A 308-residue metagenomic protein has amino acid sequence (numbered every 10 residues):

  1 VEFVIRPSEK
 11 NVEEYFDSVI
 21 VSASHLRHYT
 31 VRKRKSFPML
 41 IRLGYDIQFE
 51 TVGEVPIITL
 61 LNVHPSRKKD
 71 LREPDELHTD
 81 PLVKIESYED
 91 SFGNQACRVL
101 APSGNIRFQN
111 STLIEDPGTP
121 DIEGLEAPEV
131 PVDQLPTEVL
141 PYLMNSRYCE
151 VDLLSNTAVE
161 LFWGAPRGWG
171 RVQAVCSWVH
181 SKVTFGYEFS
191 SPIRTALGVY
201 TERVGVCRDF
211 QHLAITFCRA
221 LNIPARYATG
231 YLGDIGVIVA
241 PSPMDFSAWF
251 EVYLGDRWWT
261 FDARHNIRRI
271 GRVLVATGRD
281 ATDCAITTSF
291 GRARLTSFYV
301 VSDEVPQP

Functional and structural regions predicted by a protein language model:
F3, Y15-F16, Y29, F37: Aromatic (phenylalanine/tyrosine) cluster motif
K10-E14: Polybasic, lysine-rich low-complexity intrinsically disordered segments
V21-P38: Short, Lys/Arg-enriched N-terminal segments with co-localized hydrophobic residues within the first ~10-30 amino acids
K35-A127: Intrinsically disordered, low-complexity N-terminal segments that are enriched in acidic
T51, I114-G118, G124, Q134-G205 (+4 more regions): Secondary-structure boundary elements
L82-I85, V132-L135, R268-T277: Short, surface-exposed linear segments at secondary-structure transitions and domain or protein termini
S177, D209-S297: Hydrophobic/aromatic-rich core segments of domains that either
